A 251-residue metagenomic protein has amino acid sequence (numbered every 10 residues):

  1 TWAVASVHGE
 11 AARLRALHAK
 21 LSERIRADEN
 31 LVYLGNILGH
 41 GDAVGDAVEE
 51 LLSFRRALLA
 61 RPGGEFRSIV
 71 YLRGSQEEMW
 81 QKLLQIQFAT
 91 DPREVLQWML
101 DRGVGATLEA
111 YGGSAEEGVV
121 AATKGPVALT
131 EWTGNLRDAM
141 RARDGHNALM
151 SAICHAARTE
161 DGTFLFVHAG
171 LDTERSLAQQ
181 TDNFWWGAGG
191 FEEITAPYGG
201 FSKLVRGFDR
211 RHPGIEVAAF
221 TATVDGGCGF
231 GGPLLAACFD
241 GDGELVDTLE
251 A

Functional and structural regions predicted by a protein language model:
T1-A251: Feature recognizes metal-dependent phosphohydrolase scaffolds
